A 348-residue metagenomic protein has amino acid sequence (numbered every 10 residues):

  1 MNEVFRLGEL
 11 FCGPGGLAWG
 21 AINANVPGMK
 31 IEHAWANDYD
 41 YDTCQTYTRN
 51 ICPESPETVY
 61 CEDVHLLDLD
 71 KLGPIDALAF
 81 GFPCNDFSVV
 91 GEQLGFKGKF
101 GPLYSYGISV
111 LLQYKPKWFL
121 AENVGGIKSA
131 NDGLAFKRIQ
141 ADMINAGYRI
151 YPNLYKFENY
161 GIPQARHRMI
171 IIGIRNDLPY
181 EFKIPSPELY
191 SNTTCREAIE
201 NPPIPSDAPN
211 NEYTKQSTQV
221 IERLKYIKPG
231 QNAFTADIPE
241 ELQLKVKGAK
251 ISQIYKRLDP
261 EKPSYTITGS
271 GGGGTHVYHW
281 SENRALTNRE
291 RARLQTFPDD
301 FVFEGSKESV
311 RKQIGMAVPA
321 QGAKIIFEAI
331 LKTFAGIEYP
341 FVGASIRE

Functional and structural regions predicted by a protein language model:
R6-G8: Conserved beta-strand elements of the Class I
F11-G15: Class I SAM-dependent methyltransferase "Motif I" SAM/SAH-binding loop
G16, T46, L103-Y106: Well-ordered alpha-helical segments embedded in enzymatic catalytic cores
E32-W35: Short beta-strand element of Class I
D40: Conserved SAM/SAH-binding beta-strand->alpha-helix loop
Q45-L69: S-adenosyl-L-methionine
L67-A77, C84-I254: Class I S-adenosyl-L-methionine
K215-E348: C-terminal target-recognition/interaction regions appended to catalytic cores
